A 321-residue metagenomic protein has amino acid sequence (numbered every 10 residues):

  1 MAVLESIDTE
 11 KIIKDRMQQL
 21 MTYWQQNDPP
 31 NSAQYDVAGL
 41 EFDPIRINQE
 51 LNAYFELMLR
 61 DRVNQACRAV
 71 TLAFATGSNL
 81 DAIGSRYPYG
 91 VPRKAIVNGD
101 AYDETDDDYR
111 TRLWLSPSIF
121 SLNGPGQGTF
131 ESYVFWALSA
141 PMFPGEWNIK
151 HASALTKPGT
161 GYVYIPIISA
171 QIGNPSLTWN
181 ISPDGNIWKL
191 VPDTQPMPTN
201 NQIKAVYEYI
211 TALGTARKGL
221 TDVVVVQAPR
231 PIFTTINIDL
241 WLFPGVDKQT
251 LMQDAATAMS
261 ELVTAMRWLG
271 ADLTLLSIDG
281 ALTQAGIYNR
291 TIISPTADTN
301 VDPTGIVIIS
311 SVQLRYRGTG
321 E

Functional and structural regions predicted by a protein language model:
M1-Q127, S132, T250-E321: N-terminal polar alpha-helical/low-complexity "assembly arms" that mediate subunit docking, oligomerization
L122-L269: Carbohydrate-recognition loop of C-type lectin domains
